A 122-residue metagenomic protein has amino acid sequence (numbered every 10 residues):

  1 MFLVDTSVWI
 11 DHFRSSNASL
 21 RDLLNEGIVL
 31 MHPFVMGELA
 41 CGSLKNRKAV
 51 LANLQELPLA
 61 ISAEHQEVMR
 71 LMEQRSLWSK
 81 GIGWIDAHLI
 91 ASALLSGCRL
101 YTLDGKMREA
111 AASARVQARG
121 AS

Functional and structural regions predicted by a protein language model:
M1-F34, A40-A52, R119-S122: Short, well-structured N-terminal submotif of metal-dependent ribonuclease cores
H12, A18, L59-A121: Active-site neighborhoods of divalent-metal-dependent phosphate/nucleic-acid chemistry enzymes
F34-V35, M72: Short, histidine-centered active-site or binding-site loop motifs used for metal coordination, general acid-base
E56: Conserved nucleotide-sugar phosphate-binding/catalytic loop shared by glycosyltransferases and other
